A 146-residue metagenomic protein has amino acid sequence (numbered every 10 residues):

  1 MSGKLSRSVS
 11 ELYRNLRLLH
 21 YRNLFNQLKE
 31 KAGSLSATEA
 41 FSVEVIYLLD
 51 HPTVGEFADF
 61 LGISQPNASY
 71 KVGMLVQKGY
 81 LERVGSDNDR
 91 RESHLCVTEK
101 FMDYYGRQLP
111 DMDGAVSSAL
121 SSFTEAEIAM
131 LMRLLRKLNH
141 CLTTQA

Functional and structural regions predicted by a protein language model:
M1-G33: N-terminal leader segment of winged-helix/HTH proteins
M1-K4, A126-A146: C-terminal regulatory/oligomerization modules of transcriptional regulators
R17, E44-L48, L109, R136: Short, locally clustered residues in the helix-turn-helix/winged-helix DNA-binding domain
F25-P66: N-terminal helix-turn-helix DNA-binding core of bacterial DNA-binding proteins
V54, V72-G73: Short, hydrophobic-biased segments on the C-terminal half of alpha helices that form "recognition helices"
G73-M130: Charged, amphipathic alpha-helical coiled-coil/dimerization segments
